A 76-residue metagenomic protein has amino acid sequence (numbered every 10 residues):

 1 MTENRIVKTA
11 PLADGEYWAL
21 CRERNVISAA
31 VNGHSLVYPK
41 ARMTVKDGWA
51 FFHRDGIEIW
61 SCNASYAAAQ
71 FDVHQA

Functional and structural regions predicted by a protein language model:
M1-I6, V73-A76: Short intrinsically disordered terminal tails
E3-P39: N-terminal acidic leader/helix
E16-W18, R42-T44, D72: Ser/Thr- (and often Asn-) enriched beta-sheet segments in non-cytosolic proteins
L20-R22, H53, H74: A structural detector for beta-sheet-dominated domains
V26-S65: Acidic, low-complexity, intrinsically disordered interaction modules
A64-H74: Structured surface patches comprising rigid loops and adjacent beta-strands/short helices at the edges of well-ordered
